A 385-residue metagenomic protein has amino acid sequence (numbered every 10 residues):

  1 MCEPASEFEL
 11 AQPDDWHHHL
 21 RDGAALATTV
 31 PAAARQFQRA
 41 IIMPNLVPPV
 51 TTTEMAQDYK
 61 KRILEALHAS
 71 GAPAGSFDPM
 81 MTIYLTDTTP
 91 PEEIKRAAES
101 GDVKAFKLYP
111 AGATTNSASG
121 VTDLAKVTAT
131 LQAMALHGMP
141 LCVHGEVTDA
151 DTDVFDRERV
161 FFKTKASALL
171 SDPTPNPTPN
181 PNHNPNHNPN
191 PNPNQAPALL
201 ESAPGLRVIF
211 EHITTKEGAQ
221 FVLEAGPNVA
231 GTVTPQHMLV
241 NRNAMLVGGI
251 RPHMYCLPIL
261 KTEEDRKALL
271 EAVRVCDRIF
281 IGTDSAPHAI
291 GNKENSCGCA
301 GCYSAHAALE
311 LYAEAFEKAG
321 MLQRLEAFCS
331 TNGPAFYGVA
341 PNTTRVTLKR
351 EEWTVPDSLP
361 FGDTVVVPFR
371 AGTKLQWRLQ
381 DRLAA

Functional and structural regions predicted by a protein language model:
M1-A34: Replace "His-x-His-based motif
M1-E7, T178-N180, N184-H187, R382-A385: Eukaryotic N-terminal low-complexity, Ser/Thr- and Lys/Arg-rich leader segments that predominantly function as
Q12-G23, L141-V147, V233, S285: Histidine-centered catalytic micro-motifs
D15-W16, T29-E54, H68-T86, D102-N116 (+2 more regions): Divalent metal-dependent hydrolysis catalytic cores, especially in the metallo-beta-lactamase
G23-V30, T88-A98: Short, acidic/polar
E93-K107, N116-P175, N182-I281: Histidine/acidic residue-rich metal-binding segments in metalloenzymes
S202, R274-P341: His/Asp/Glu-enriched, well-ordered alpha-helical/loop segment that forms or immediately abuts the divalent-metal
L309-A384: Mid-to-C-terminal alpha-helical segments outside catalytic/metal-binding sites
